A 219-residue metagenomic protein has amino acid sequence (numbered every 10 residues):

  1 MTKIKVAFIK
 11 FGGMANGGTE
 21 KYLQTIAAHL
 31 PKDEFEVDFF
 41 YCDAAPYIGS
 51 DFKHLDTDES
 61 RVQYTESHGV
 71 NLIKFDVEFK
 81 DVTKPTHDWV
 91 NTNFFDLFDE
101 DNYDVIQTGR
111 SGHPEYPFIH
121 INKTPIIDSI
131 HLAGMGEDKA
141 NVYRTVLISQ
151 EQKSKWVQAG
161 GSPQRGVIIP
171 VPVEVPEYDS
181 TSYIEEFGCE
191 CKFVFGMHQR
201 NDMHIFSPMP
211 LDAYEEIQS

Functional and structural regions predicted by a protein language model:
A7, V146, V173-E215: Conserved donor-binding/catalytic core segment of Leloir-type glycosyltransferases
F8-N16, H29-K84: N-terminal strand-loop element at the rim of the active site of nucleotide-sugar-dependent glycosyltransferases
I9-F11, S129, I148, I169 (+2 more regions): Short hydrophobic "strand-cap" motifs at the C-terminus of beta-strands
K10-Q24, D202-I205: A short, glycine/small-residue-rich beta-strand->loop->alpha-helix junction that serves as a flexible
I26-F35, A213-I217: A short, Lys/Arg-enriched amphipathic alpha-helix followed by its capping loop at the start of a domain
E78-V105: An amphipathic, basic-hydrophobic alpha-helix
H87, T108-H113, I130: Short His-centered aromatic/hydrophobic patch
I126, A133-M135, N141-Y178, C189: Donor nucleotide-sugar binding/catalytic pocket of nucleotide-sugar-dependent glycosyltransferases
